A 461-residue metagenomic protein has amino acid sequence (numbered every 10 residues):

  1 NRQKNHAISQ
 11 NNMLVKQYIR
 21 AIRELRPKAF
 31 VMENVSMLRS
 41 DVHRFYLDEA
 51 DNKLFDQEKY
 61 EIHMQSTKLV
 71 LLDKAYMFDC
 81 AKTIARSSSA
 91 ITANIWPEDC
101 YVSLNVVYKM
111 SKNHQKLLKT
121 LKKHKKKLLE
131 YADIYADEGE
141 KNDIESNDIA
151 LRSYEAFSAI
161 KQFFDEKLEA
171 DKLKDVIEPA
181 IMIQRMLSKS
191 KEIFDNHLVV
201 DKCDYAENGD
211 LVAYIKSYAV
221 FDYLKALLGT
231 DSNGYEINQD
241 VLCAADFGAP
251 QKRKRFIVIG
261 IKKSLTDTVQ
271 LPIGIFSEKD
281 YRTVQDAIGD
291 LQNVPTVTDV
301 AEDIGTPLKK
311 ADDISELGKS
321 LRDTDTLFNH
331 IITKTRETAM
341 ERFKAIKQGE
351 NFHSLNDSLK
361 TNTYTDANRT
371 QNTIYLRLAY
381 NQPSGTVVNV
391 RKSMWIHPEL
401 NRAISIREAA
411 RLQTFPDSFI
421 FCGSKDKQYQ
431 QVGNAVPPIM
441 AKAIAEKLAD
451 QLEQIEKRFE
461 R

Functional and structural regions predicted by a protein language model:
N1, R26-V31, V35, S40: Proline-aspartate-enriched helix->loop->beta-strand connector
R2-P27, F55-S66, C80-A81, A90 (+3 more regions): Glycine-rich S-adenosyl-L-methionine
V31, S36, G234-A245: Conserved S-adenosyl-L-methionine
R39-T67, L224: Short, electropositive alpha-helical surface patch
Q57, M64-K167, K252-A301: Flexible, glycine-/basic-rich loop-and-beta segments that form/coincide with the SAM-dependent methyltransferase
N147-A180, L291-R461: C-terminal target-recognition/interaction regions appended to catalytic cores
K216-T230: Short alpha-helix
L242-G248, I374-Y375: Short, solvent-exposed loop/turn elements at beta->coil junctions and helix N-caps that rim active or binding pockets
